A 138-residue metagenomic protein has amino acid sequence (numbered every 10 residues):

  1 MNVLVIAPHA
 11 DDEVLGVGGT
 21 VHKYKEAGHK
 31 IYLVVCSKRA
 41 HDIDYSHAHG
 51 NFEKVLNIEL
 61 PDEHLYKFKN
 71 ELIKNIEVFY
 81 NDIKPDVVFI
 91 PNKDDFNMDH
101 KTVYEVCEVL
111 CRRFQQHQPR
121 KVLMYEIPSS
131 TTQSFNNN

Functional and structural regions predicted by a protein language model:
M1-I6, K23, A27, A48 (+3 more regions): Metal-dependent de-N-acetylase/amidase catalytic core
N2-D42: ATP-dependent adenylation/pyrophosphate-handling site
Y45: Basic, amphipathic alpha-helical patches used to engage nucleic acids or provide basic targeting signals, exemplified
